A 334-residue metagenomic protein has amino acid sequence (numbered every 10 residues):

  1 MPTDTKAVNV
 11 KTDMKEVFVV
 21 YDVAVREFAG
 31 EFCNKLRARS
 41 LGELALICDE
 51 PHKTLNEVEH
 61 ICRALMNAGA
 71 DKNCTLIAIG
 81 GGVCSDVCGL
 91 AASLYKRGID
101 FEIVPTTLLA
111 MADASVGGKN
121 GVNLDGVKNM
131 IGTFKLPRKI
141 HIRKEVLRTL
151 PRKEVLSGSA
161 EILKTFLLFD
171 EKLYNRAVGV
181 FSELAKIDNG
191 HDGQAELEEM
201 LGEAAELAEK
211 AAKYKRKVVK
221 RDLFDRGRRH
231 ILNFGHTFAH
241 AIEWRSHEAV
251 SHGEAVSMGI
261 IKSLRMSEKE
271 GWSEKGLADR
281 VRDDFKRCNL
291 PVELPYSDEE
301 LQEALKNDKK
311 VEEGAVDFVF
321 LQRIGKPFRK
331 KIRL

Functional and structural regions predicted by a protein language model:
M1-T75, K164: ATP/NTP phosphate-donor binding region
C62-I79, C88-I103: Non-catalytic interfacial helical region
N67-A70, L136-R152, A160-K172, G179-K186 (+6 more regions): Generic secondary-structure signature for well-ordered alpha-helical cores
V83-L90, M111, A241: Short glycine/serine/threonine-rich phosphate/pyrophosphate-binding segments that cradle anionic phosphate groups
L90, L94-A185: A glycine/threonine-rich phosphate-anchoring loop and its flanking beta-alpha core in nucleotide/phosphate-binding
A160-I162, W272-L334: C-terminal charged capping/lid subdomain of soluble metabolic enzymes
L184-E299: Active-site segments that bind and position negatively charged phosphate/pyrophosphate groups
